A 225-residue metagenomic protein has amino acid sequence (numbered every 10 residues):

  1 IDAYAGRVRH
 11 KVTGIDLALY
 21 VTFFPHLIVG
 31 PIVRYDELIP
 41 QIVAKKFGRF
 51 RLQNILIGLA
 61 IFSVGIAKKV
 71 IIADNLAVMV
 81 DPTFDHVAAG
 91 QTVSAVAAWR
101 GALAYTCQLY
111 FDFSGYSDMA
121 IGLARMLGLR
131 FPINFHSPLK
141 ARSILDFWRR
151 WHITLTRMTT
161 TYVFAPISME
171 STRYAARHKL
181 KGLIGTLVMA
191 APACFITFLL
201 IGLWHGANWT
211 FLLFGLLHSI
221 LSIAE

Functional and structural regions predicted by a protein language model:
I1-E225: Membrane-embedded transmembrane alpha-helical bundles that form the catalytic cores of multi-pass lipid-modifying
